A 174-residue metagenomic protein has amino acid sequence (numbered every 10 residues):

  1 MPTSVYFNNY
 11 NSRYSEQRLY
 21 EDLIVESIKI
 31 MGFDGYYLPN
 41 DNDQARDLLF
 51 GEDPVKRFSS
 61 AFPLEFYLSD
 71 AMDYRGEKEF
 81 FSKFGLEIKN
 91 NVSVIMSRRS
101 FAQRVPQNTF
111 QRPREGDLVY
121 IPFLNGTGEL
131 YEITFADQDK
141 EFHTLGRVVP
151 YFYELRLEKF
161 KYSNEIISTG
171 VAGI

Functional and structural regions predicted by a protein language model:
M1-K89, S93, R99-F101, V148-I174: N-terminal disorder-to-order initiation segments that are Gly/Lys/Arg-biased and fold into the first beta/loop/alpha
R98, F123, F135-D137, K161: Residues that form ligand- and interface-recognition hot spots within folded domains
F101-A102, K140: Short acidic, S/G/P-rich loop/turn micro-motifs used as interaction or catalytic elements
P106-L124: Short coil-to-beta transition motif at edge beta-strands of beta-rich domains
P113-E115, K140, N164-I166: Capsid-like jelly-roll
P122-T127, E165: Secondary-structure boundary elements
G128-F142: Short beta-strand-centered aromatic/proline hotspots
